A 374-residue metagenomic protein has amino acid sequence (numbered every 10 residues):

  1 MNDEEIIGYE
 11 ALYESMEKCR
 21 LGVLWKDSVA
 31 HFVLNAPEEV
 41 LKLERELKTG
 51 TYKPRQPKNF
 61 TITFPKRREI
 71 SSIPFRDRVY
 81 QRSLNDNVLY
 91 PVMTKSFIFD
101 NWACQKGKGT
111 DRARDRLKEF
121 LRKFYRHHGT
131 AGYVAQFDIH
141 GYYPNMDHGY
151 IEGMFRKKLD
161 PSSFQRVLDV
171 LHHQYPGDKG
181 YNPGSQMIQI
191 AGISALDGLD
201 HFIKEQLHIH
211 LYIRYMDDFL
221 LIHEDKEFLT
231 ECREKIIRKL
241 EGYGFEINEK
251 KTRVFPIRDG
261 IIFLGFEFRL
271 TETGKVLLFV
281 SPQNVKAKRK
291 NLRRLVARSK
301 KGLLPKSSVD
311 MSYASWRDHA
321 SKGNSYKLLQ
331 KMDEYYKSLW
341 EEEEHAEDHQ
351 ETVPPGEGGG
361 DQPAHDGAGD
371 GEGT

Functional and structural regions predicted by a protein language model:
M1-L41, E347-T374: Non-catalytic, polymerase-adjacent accessory regions of viral genome-replication enzymes
C19-A30, F60-S71, I98-D100: Glycine-/proline-rich flexible loop or hinge segments
E39, E46, K118-M216, L220-K239 (+2 more regions): Conserved polymerase palm-domain catalytic core
R45-K66, V79, D160-Q174: Reverse-transcriptase-like RNA-dependent polymerase core
R67-I98, G177-E205: Conserved pre-motif C helix in the palm subdomain of viral-like polymerases
I73-P74, R82, F137, V170-G177 (+3 more regions): Right-hand nucleic-acid polymerase module
N85-P144: Active-site-proximal segment of RNA-dependent polymerases
